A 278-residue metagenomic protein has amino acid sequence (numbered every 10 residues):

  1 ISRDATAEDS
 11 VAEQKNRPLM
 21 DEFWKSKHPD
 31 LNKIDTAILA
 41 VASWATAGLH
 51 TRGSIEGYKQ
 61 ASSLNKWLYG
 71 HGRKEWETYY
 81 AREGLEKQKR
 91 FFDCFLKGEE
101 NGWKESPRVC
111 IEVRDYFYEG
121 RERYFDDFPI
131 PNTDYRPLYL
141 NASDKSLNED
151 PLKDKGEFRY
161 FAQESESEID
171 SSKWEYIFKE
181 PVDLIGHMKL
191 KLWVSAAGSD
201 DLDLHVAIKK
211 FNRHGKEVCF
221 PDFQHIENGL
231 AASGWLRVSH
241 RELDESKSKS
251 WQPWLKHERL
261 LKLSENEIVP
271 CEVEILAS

Functional and structural regions predicted by a protein language model:
I1-K104, R108-I111: Active-site-proximal cap/loop segments of hydrolase catalytic domains
W76-S278: C-terminal, loop-rich substrate-recognition/catalytic regions characterized by aromatic stacking residues
